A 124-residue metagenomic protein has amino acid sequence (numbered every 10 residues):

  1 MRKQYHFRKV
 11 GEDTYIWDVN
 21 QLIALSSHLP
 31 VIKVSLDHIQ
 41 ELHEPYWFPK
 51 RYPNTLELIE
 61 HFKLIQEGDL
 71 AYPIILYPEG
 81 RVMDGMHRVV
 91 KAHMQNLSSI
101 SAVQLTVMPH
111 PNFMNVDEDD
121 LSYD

Functional and structural regions predicted by a protein language model:
M1-L36, F48-P53, D117-D119: An acidic, glycine-rich, mixed-charge low-complexity segment common to nucleic-acid enzymes
H28-R81: Short alpha-helix boundary/capping and kink motifs at helix termini
H43, M83-M86, P111-M114: Short, solvent-exposed polar/charged micro-motifs at secondary-structure junctions
P53-N54, M108-D124: Amphipathic, charge-rich alpha-helical segments that serve as recognition/docking helices
G68, N96-L97: Short loop/turn hinge sites at secondary-structure boundaries
E79-M94: A sequence-level detector for short glycine-anchored, His/Arg-bearing signature motifs that mark catalytic or binding
M94-N96, M114: A short, polar/proline- and glycine-enriched secondary-structure boundary/capping micro-motif
S98-L105: Short hydrophobic/aromatic-enriched beta-strand-loop microsegments
